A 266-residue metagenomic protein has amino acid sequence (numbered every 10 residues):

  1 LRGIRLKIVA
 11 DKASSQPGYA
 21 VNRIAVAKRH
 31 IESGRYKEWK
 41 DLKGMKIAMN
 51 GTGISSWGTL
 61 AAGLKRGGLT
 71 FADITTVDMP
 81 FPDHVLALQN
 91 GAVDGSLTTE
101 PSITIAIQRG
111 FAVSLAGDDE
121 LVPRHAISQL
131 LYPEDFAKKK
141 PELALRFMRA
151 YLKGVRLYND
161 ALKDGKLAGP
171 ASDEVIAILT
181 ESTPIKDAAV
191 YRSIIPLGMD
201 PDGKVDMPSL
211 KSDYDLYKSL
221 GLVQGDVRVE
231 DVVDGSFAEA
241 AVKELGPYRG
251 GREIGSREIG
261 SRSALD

Functional and structural regions predicted by a protein language model:
L1-F71, T75-D78, D94-E100, A116-G117 (+1 more regions): Short, glycine-/small- and polar/acidic-enriched structural segments that line small-molecule recognition paths
K12-R23, I107-K140, A144, M148 (+1 more regions): Periplasmic-binding protein-like
P17, E32, M49, G53-W57 (+7 more regions): Solvent-exposed, acidic/flexible segments
I31-K46, A72, K139, Q224-D226 (+2 more regions): Immediate post-signal peptide segment of exported/extracytoplasmic ligand-binding proteins
P80-S114, P133: Ligand-binding pocket segment of bilobal, Venus flytrap-like solute-binding proteins
K138-G225: Secondary-structure end/capping motifs
K211-D266: Conserved C-terminal helix/tail region of periplasmic/extracytoplasmic solute-binding proteins
